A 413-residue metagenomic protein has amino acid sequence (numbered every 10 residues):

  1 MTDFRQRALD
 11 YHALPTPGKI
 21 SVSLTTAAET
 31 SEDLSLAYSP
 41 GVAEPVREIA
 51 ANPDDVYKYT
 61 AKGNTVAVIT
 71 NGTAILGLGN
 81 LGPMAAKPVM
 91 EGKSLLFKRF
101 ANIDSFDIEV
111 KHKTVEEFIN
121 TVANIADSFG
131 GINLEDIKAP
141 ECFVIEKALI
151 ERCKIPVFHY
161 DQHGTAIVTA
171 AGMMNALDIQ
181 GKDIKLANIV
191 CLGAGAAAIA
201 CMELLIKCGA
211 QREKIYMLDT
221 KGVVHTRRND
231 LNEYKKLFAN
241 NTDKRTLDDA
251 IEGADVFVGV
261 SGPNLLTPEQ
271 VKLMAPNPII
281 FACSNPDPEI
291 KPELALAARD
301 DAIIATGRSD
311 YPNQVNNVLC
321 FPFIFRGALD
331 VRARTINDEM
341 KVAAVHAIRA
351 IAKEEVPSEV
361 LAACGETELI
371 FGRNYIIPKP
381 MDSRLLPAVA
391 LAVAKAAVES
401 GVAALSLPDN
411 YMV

Functional and structural regions predicted by a protein language model:
M1-V157, A390, K395-A404, Y411-V413: N-terminal ligand-binding/catalytic initiation module
A27, S31, Y38, V42 (+20 more regions): Generic structural signal for well-ordered, non-membrane alpha-helical segments in soluble metabolic enzymes
Y57-K62, K98-R99, N124-A126, I150-E151 (+7 more regions): Solvent-exposed alpha-helices and their adjacent loops that cap or buttress functional pockets in soluble metabolic
L76, L81-A101, H159, H163-G262: Glycine-rich phosphate/diphosphate-binding loop of Rossmann-like nucleotide-binding domains
D107, N133-D136, V157-Y160, M217 (+3 more regions): General beta-strand structural signal in soluble alpha/beta enzymes
Y160, Q180-K182, S284-S406: Adenosine-phosphate binding glycine-rich loop
K236-I303, R308-D310: Rossmann-like adenosine-cofactor binding region
